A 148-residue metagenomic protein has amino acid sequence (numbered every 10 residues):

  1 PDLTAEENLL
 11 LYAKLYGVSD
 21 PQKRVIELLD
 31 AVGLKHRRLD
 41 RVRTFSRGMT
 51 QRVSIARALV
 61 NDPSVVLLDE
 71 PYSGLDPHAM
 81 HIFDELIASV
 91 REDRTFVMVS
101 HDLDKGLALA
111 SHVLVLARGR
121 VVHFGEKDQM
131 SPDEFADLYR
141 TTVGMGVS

Functional and structural regions predicted by a protein language model:
L10, K14-R37: Conserved ABC ATPase "signature" region
D62: Conserved catalytic motifs of ABC-family nucleotide-binding domains
V66-D69: Catalytic Walker B motif of ABC-type/P-loop ATPase nucleotide-binding domains
H81-E92: Helical segment within the ABC ATPase nucleotide-binding domain
S100-H101: H-loop/switch region of ABC-family ATPase nucleotide-binding domains
G106-A108: A short, surface-exposed alpha-helical micro-motif characterized by mixed small hydrophobic and charged/polar residues
